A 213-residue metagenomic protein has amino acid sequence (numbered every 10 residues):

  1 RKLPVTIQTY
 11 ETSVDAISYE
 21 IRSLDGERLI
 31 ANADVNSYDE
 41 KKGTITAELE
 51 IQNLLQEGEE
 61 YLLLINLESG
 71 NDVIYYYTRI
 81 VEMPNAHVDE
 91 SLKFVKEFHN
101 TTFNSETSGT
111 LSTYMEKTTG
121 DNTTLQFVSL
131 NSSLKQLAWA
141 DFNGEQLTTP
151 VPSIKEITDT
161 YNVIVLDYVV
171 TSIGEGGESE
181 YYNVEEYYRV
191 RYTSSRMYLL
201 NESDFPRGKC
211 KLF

Functional and structural regions predicted by a protein language model:
R1-E20, D25-L29, G58-E145, F213: Core segments of small alpha/beta cavity-forming domains
S13, Y75, P84-V95, E175-V184 (+1 more regions): Low-complexity, intrinsically disordered terminal/linker segments enriched in charged and Gly/Pro repeats
D25-K42: Solvent-exposed serine/threonine-rich low-complexity stretches and specific carbohydrate-binding patches
V35-N36, Q146-I157: Short amphipathic beta-strand and strand-loop transition segments with alternating hydrophobic
K41, E50-E59: Surface-exposed, short loops/turns at beta-strand junctions within beta-sandwich domains
E68-N71, I173-G177: Short, solvent-exposed loop/turn segments at the edges of extracellular beta-sandwich modules
P150-K155, E185-R191: Hydrophobic/aromatic beta-strand elements that line small-molecule binding cavities or substrate pockets in beta-rich
E156-V170: A short hydrophobic beta-strand element
